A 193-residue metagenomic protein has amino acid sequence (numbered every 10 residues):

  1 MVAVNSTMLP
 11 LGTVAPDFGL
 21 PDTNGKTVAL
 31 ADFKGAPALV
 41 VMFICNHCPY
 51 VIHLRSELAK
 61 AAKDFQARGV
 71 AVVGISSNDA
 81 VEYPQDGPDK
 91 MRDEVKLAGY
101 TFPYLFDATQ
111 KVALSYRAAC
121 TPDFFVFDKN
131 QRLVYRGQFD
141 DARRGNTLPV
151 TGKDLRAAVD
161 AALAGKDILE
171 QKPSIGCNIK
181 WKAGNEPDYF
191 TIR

Functional and structural regions predicted by a protein language model:
M1-Q171, N185-R193: Chalcogenol-based redox active-site neighborhoods
I175-G176: Conserved Class I S-adenosyl-L-methionine
I179: Local cysteine-cluster metal-coordination motifs and their immediate loop/turn environment, predominantly Fe-S cluster
